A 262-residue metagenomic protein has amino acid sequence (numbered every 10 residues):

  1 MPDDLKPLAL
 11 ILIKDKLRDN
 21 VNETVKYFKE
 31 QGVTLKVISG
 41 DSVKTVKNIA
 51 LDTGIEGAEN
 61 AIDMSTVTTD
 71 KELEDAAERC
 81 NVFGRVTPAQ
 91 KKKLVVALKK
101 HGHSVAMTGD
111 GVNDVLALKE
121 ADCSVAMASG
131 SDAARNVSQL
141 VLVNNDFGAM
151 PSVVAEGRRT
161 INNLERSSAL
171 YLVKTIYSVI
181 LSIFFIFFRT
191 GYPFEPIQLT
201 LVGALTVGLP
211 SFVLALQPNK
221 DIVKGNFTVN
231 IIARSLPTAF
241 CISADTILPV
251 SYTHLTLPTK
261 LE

Functional and structural regions predicted by a protein language model:
D3-T24, E30-K44, N60-T68, C80-Q90 (+2 more regions): Conserved beta-strand/loop elements of the cytosolic catalytic core of P-type E1-E2 ATPases, chiefly in the P-domain
N20-T24, I49, L94, M150: Hydrophobic side chains in well-ordered alpha-helices
N22, K26, V96, V115-L116 (+1 more regions): Alpha-helical segments flanking ligand/cofactor-binding loops in enzyme cores
K29, L51, I186-F188: Short polybasic/polar patches that bind polyanions
S39-G40, M107-V112, M127: Glycine-rich beta-to-alpha transition loops that act as phosphate-gripper elements at the mouths of alpha/beta enzyme
S42-D52, Q90-L94, G111-E120: Acidic, divalent-metal-coordinating active-site segment for phosphoryl/phosphodiester hydrolysis, typified by short
G57-A106, A121, A126-L255, E262: Membrane-embedded transport module
